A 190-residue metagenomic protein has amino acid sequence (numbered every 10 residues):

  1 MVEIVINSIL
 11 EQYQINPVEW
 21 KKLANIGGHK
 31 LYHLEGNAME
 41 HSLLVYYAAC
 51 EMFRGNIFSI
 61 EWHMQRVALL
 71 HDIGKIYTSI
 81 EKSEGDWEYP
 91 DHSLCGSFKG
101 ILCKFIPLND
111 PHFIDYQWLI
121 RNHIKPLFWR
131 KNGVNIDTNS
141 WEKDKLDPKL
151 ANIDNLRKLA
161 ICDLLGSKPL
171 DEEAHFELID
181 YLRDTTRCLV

Functional and structural regions predicted by a protein language model:
M1-E81: Acidic/His-rich, divalent-metal-binding segments that scaffold phosphate/diphosphate chemistry
V2-I6, N152, H175: Short amphipathic alpha-helical segments that mediate assembly, nucleic-acid/protein binding, or membrane association
V5-L10, E19-L23, L102, Y116 (+3 more regions): Generic structural signal of hydrophobic/aromatic residues within well-ordered alpha-helices of folded domains
L10-Q14, Y47, F98, I106 (+3 more regions): Generic low-complexity, intrinsically disordered sequence content enriched in small uncharged/hydrophobic residues
Q12, I26, C162, T185-C188: Surface-exposed polar/charged interaction patches
E35, M39, D86-S93, H175: Flexible, glycine- and charge-enriched loops at secondary-structure boundaries
E51-G55, S59-S167: Divalent metal-dependent catalytic cores for phosphoryl transfer on phosphate-bearing substrates
R130-K131, N135-I136, G166-V190: Terminal helices and disordered tails flanking the catalytic cores of nucleotide-processing hydrolases
